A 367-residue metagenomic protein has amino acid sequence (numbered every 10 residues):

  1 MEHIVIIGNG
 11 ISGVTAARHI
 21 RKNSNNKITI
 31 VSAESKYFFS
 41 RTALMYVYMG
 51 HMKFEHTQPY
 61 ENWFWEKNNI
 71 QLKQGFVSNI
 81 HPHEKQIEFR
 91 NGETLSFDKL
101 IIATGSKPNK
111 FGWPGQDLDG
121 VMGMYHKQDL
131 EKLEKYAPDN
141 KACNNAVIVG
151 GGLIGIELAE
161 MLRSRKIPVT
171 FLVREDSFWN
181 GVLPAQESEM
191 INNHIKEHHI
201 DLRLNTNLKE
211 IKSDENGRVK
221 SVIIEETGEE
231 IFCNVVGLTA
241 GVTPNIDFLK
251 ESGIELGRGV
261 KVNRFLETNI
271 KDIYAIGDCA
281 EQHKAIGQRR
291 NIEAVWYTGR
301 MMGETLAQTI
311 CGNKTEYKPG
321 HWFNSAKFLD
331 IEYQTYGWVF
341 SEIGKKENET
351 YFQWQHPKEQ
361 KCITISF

Functional and structural regions predicted by a protein language model:
M1-V5, N62-A146, S221-E230, G237-T239 (+2 more regions): FAD-binding core/adjacent interface of flavoenzyme oxidoreductases
E2, N9, C279-F367: Mid-to-C-terminal Rossmann-like scaffold of FAD/NAD(P)H-dependent oxidoreductases
E2-I70, A159-L183: Beta1-alpha1 glycine-rich phosphate/pyrophosphate-binding loop at the start of Rossmann-like nucleotide-binding domains
G8-I11, Y125, G150-G152: Glycine-rich Rossmann-fold phosphate-binding loop(s) that bind the pyrophosphate of adenine dinucleotide cofactors
N26-K27, Q71-E88, L95, S164-V262: A Rossmann-like FAD-binding core segment of flavoenzymes
P108, N263-Y274, T350-Q360: FAD-binding beta-loop-beta segment adjacent to the flavin cofactor pocket
D117-A142, R218-S221, E229-T305: FAD-site-proximal beta/loop scaffold in flavoenzymes
K132-L183, V219: Rossmann-like NAD(P)H-binding beta-loop-alpha module
